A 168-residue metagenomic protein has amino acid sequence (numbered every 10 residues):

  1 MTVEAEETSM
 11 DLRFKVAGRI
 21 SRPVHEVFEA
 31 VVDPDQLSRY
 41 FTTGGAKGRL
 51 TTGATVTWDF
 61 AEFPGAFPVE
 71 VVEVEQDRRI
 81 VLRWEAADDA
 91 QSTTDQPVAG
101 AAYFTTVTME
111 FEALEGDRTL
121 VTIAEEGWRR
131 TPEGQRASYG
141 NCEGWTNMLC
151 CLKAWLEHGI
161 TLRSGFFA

Functional and structural regions predicted by a protein language model:
M1-K47: Hydrophobic ligand-binding cavity/cleft-lining segments
K15-V16, D35-E70, E75-R79, S164-F167: Short beta-edge strand/loop motif at the mouth of beta-sheet-based domains
V24-H25, V72-R79, E110-L120: A short, structured loop/turn motif at beta-sheet edges
V27-F28, L37, V56, V71 (+4 more regions): Hydrophobic pocket/interface hotspot
F28-V31, Y40, W58, W84-A86 (+3 more regions): Tryptophan-centric aromatic hotspots in well-structured domains and transmembrane helices
T55-A61, L82-A86, D95-V98: Short beta-strand segments that buttress and anchor functional surface loops
Q91-N147: Beta-strand/loop substructures that line and gate deep hydrophobic ligand-binding cavities in soluble
A154-A168: Short, highly charged C-terminal tails/helix-capping segments
